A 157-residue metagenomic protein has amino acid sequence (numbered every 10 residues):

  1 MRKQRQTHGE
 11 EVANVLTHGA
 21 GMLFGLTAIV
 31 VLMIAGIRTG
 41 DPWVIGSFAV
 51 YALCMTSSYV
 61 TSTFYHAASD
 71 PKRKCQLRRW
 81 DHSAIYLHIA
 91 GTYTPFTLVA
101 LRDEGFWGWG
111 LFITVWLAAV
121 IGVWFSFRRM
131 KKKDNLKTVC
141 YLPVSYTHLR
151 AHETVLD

Functional and structural regions predicted by a protein language model:
V12-A13, P71-I85: Juxtamembrane helix-capping/reentrant segments at transmembrane boundaries
N14-V31: The first (N-terminal) embedded transmembrane alpha-helix
H18, S62, H82: Divalent metal-coordination and catalytic microenvironments
M33-P42: Short, hydrophobic transmembrane alpha-helix segments
S47-T56, G105-V115: Structural signature of hydrophobic alpha-helical transmembrane segments
C75, A100-G105, F127-N135: Membrane-interface helix caps and helix-loop-helix hairpins in membrane proteins
R78-D81, N135-P143: Cytoplasmic-side transmembrane-helix entry/capping segments in multi-pass membrane proteins
T147-T154: Conserved small/polar residues in nucleotide/adenosyl-binding loops
